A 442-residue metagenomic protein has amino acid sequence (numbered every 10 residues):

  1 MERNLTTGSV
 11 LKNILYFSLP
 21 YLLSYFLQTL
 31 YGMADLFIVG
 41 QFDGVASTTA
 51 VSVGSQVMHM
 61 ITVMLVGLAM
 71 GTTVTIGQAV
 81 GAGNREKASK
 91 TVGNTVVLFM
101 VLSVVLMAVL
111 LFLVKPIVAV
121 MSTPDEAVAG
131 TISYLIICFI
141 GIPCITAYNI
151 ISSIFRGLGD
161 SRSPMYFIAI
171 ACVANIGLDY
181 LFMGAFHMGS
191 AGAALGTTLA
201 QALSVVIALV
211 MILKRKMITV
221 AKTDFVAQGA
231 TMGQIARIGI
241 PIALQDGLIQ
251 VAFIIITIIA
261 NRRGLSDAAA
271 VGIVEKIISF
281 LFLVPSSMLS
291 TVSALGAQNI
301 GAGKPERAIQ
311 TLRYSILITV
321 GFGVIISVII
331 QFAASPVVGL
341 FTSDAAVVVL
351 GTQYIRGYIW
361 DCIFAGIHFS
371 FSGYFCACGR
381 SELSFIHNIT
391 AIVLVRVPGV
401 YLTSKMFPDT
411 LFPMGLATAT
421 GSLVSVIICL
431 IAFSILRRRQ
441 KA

Functional and structural regions predicted by a protein language model:
M1-S18, I76-P143, A185-I240, G296-D361 (+1 more regions): Short alpha-helical transmembrane segments in multi-pass integral membrane proteins
K12-T73, G77, I240-A260: Signature of the first transmembrane helix
Y16-G32, I137, A171, A200-S204 (+4 more regions): Transmembrane helical elements of multi-pass membrane transporters/channels
Y21, Y25, F37, V74 (+16 more regions): Transmembrane alpha-helix boundary and packing residues in multipass membrane permease domains and related
L30-T49, V118-D125, L181-M188, G247-F280 (+3 more regions): Helix-terminus/linker motif at the lipid-water interface of multi-pass membrane proteins
D43-Q56, L135, A194, L265-F280 (+2 more regions): Small-residue hotspots at the loop-to-helix junctions and early N-terminal turns of transmembrane alpha-helices
T48-A108, I145-P164, V271-A334, A365-S384: Small-residue-rich hydrophobic transmembrane alpha-helices
C138-R156, P164-C172, A193-V206, S286-L289 (+3 more regions): Short runs within selected transmembrane alpha-helices of multi-pass transporters and secretion channels
